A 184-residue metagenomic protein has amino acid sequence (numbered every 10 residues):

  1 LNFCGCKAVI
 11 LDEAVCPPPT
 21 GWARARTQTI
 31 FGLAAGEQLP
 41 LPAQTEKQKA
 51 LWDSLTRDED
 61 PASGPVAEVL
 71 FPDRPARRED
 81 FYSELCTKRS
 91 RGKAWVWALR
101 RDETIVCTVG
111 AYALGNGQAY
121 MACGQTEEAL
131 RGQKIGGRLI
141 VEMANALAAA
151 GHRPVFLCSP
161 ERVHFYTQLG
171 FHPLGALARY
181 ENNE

Functional and structural regions predicted by a protein language model:
L1-G5, R138-P154, H172: Conserved acyl-CoA
L1-L51, C158, A178-N182: Acyl-donor-binding surface of acyltransferase catalytic domains
P17-P19, F165-T167, F171: Conserved active-site tyrosine of GNAT-family acetyltransferases
T27-S83: Short amphipathic alpha-helix that is part of the acyltransferase structural core
R77-Q125: A conserved beta-strand-loop-helix scaffold within acyl/acetyltransferase catalytic domains
T104-Q118, G151-H152, H172-E184: Acyl-donor (CoA/ACP) binding surface of acyl/acetyltransferases
M121, R153-C158: Conserved hydrophobic beta-strand within the GNAT/NAT acetyltransferase core sheet that lines the active-site cleft
A122, T126-E128, G132-A149, Q168: Conserved acetyl-CoA-binding loop-helix of GNAT-fold acetyltransferases
